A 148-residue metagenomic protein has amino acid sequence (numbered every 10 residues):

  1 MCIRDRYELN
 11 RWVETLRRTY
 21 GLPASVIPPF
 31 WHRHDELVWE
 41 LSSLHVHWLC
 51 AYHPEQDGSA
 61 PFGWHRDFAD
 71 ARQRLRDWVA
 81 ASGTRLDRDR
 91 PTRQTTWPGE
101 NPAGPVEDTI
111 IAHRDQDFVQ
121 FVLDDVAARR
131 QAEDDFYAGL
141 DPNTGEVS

Functional and structural regions predicted by a protein language model:
M1-I3: Short, small-residue-biased leader/transition segments that mark boundaries at the very start of proteins
D5-T15, T19: Alpha-helical segments in soluble extracytoplasmic regions
L9, Y20-P91: Core of folded catalytic or high-affinity ligand/protein-binding domains in predominantly eukaryotic proteins
P61-N143: Polybasic, proline/glycine-rich intrinsically disordered low-complexity segments
E146-V147: C-terminal interaction module
